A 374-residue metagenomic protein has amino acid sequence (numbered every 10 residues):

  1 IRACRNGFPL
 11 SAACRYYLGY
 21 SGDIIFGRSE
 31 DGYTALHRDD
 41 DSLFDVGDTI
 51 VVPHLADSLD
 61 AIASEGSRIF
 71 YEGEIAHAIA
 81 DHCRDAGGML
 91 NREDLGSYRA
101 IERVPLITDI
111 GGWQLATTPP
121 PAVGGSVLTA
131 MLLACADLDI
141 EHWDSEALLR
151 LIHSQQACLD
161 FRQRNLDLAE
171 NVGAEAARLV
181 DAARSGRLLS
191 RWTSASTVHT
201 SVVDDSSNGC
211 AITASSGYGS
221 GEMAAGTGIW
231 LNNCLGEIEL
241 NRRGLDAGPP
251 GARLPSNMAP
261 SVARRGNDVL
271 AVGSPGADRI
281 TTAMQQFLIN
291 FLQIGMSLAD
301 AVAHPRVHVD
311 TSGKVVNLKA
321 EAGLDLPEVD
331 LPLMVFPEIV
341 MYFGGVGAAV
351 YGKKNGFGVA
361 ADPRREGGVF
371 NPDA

Functional and structural regions predicted by a protein language model:
I1-G66, F70-E72, A76-P119, P255 (+1 more regions): Noncatalytic scaffold domains of N-terminal-nucleophile
E65-E72, H77, C83, L133 (+1 more regions): Alpha-helical support elements that line or immediately flank enzyme active sites and cofactor-binding pockets
S67-H153, A157-C158, M223, W230 (+3 more regions): Catalytic phosphate/nucleotide-handling subdomain of diverse soluble enzymes
M89-N91, N208-L270, I294, L298: Active-site rim segments in enzyme catalytic domains, especially the processed small/beta chain of N-terminal
E102, S194-T197, S256-M258: Short, small/polar residue-rich loop motifs at catalytic or cofactor-binding pockets
T117-P121, A263-R279, F291: Extended C-terminal regions of large enzymes
L138-S215, T227: Internal maturation/activation junctions in enzymes
L148, R164, L168, A252 (+2 more regions): Extended C-terminal subregions enriched in glycine
